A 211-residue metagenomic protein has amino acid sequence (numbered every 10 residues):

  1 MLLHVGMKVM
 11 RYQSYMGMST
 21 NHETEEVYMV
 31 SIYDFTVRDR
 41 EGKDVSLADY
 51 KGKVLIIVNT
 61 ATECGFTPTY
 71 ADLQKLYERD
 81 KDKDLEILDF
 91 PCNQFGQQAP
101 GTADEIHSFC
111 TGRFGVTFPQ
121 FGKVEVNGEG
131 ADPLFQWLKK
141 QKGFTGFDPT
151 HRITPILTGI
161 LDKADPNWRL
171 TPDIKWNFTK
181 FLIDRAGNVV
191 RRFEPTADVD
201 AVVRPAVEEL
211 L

Functional and structural regions predicted by a protein language model:
Y15, T24-A48: N-terminal "domain-start" segment that seeds a small globular fold
I32-Y33, L55, N177-T179: Short loop/turn microsegments at loop-to-beta-strand junctions
K53-V54, T62-E63, T67-F90, T111-F114: Conserved helix-turn-beta segment immediately C-terminal to the redox Cys motif in thioredoxin-like folds
D84-G101, T117-G128: Thiol-based oxidoreductase modules, predominantly thioredoxin-like and allied folds used for disulfide exchange
F109-A197: Thiol/selenol-based redox catalytic cores and closely related redox-interacting motifs
R191-L211: Non-catalytic, surface beta->alpha helical segment in thiol-disulfide oxidoreductase systems
